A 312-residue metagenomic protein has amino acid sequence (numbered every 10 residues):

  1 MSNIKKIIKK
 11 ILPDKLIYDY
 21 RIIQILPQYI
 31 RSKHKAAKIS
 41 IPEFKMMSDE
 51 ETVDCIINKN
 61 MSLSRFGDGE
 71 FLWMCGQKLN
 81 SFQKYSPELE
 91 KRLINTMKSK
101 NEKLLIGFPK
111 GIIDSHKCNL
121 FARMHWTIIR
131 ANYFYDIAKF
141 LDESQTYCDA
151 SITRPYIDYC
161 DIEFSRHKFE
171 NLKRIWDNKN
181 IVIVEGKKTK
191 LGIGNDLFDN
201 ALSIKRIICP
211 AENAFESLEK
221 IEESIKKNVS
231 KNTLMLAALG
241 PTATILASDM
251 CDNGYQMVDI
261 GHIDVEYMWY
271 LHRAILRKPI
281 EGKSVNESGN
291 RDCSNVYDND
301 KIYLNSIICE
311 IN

Functional and structural regions predicted by a protein language model:
I4-I7, I11, K15-D199, I311: Electropositive, gly/pro-rich neighborhoods at or near active sites that engage anionic ligands
K110, I208-P210, G261: Residues at the C-termini of beta-strands that transition into short coil/loop
K179-N180, S203, Q256: Residues at the starts of beta-strands that form the adenosine-phosphate
N180, T233-L234: Structural motif
K188-N195, D199-T233: A mid-sequence, solvent-exposed acidic-amphipathic segment
A238-G240: Glycine-rich beta-strand-to-loop/alpha-helix junction loops that act as flexible
T242-N312: C-terminal functional extensions of proteins
